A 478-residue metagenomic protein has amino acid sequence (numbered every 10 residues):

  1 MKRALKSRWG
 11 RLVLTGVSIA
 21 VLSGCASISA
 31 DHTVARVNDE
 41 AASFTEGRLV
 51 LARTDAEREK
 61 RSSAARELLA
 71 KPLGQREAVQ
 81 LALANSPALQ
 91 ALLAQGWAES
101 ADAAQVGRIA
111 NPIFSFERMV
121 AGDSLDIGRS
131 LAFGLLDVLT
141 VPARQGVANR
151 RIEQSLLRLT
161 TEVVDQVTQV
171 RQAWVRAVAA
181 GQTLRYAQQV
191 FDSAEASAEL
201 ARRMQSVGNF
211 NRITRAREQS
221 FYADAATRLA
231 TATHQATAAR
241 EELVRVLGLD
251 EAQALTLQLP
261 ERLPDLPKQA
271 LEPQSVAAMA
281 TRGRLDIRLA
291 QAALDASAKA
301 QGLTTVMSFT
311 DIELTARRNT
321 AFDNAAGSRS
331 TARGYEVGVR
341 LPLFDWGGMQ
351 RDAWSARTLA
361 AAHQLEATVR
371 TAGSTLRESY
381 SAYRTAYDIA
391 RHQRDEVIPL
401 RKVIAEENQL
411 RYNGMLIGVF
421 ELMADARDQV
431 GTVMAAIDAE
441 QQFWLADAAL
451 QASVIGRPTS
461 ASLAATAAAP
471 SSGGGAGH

Functional and structural regions predicted by a protein language model:
K2-K6, A26, V141, L157-M279 (+5 more regions): Periplasmic alpha-helical coiled-coil/stalk elements that build and connect Gram-negative outer-membrane
K2-L81, T233-M279, A449-H478: Terminal intrinsically disordered/low-complexity segments used for targeting and assembly
G74, E99-S100, I109-E162, P273-M279 (+3 more regions): Small/polar-residue-enriched beta-strand and adjacent coil segments characteristic of outer-membrane beta-barrel
A78-N85, V147, F210, T214-D224 (+3 more regions): Amphipathic alpha-helical coiled-coil scaffold segments and their short linker/junction regions
L93, G146-N149, R212-F221, V419-R427: Short, charged, amphipathic alpha-helical segments
Q205-N209, Y412-L416, S453-G456: A short glycine-centered flexible hinge/capping loop motif at secondary-structure junctions
N211, A372, S379, M415-V419: Alpha-helical heptad-repeat coiled-coil segments that mediate oligomerization/polymerization in large
Y387-Y412: C-terminal hydrophobic structural anchor segments that stabilize assembly/packing rather than catalytic chemistry
